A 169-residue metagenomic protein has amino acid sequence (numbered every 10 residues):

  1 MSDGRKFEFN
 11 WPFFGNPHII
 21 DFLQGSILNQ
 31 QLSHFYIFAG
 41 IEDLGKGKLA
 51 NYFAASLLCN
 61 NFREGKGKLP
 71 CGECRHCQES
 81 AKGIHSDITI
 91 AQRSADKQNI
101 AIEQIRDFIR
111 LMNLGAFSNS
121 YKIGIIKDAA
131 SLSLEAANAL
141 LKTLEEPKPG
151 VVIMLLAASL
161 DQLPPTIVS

Functional and structural regions predicted by a protein language model:
S2-E135: Clamp-loader machinery-focused feature within the broader ASCE/P-loop NTPase space
G40, E146-P149, A158, S169: Short, conserved catalytic or interaction motifs in soluble domains
I41, G65-K66, V151, L155 (+1 more regions): Short, surface-exposed helix-loop/turn micro-motifs enriched in polar/charged residues
K82-I84, P147, I167: Short, structurally constrained coil/turn elements that cap an alpha-helix or connect an alpha-helix to the following
N113, N138-L155: Conserved catalytic/switch belt of AAA+ P-loop NTPases
K127-D128, L155-L160: A short beta-strand-to-loop transition that corresponds to the Sensor-1 phosphate-sensing loop of AAA+ P-loop ATPases
E135, A139-L144, L160-S169: Short regulatory helix/loop adjacent to the ATP-binding pocket of P-loop NTPases
